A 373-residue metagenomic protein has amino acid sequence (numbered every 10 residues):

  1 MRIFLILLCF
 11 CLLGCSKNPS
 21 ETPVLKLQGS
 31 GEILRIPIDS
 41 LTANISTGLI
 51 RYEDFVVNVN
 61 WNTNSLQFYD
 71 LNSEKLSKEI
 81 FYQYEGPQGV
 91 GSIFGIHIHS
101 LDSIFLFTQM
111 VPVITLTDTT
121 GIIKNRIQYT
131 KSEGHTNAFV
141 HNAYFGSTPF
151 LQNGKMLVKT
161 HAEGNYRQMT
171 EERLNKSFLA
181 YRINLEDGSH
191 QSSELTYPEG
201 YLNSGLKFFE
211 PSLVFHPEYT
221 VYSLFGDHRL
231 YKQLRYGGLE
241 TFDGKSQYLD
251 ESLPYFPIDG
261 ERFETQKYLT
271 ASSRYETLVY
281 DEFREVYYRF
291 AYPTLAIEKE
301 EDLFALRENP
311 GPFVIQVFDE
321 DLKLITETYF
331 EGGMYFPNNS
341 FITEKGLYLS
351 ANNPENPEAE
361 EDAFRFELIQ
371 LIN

Functional and structural regions predicted by a protein language model:
S20-N44, K323: A short helix->beta-strand "capping" segment at the edge of beta-propeller domains
I36-L66, T277-D281, E285-Y292: Beta-strand-rich domains and repeat architectures in extracellular enzymes and scaffolds, especially beta-propellers
K75-F105, Q109, T130-V140, F330-F336: Blade-loop segments of beta-propeller domains
V111-P112, T119-Q152, K159-M169: Asp-box/WD-like beta-propeller blade repeats and closely related beta-sheet repeat scaffolds
K159-N175, F290-N309, N352-F366: Short, conserved, GDST-rich strand-edge loop motifs in beta-rich repeat architectures
E172-D187, F304-D321, D362-N373: Beta-propeller blade signature
S246-L253, D259-G260, K323-T343: Conserved blade-ending motifs and adjacent loop-strand segments that build the rim/top face of beta-propeller domains
T270-V317: Loop/turn-rich, solvent-exposed surfaces of beta-rich toroidal or solenoidal domains
